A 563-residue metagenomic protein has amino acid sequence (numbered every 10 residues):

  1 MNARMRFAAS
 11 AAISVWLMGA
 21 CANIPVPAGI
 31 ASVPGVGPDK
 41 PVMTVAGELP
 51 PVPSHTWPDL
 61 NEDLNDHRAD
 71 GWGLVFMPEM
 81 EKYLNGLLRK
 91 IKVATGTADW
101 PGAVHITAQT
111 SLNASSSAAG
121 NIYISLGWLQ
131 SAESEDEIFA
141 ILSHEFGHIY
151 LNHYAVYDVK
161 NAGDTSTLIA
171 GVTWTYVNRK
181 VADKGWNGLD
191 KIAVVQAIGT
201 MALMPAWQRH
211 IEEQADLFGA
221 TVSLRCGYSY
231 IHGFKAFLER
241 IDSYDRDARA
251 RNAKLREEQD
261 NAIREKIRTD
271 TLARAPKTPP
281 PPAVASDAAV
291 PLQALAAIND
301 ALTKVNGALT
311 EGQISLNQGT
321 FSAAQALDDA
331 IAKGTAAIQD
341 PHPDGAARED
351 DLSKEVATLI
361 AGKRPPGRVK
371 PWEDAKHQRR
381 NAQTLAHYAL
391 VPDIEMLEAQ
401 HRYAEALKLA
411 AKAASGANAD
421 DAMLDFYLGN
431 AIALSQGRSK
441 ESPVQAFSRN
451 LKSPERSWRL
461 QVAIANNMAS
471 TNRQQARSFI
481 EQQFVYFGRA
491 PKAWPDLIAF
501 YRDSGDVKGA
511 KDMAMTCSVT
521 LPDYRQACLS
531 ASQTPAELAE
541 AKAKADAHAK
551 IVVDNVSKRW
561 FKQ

Functional and structural regions predicted by a protein language model:
M1-A11: Bacterial N-terminal signal peptides that target proteins for export
L17-A20: C-terminal motif of bacterial Sec signal peptides marking the signal peptidase cleavage site
A22-Q563: A Zn2+-metalloprotease active-site environment signal
